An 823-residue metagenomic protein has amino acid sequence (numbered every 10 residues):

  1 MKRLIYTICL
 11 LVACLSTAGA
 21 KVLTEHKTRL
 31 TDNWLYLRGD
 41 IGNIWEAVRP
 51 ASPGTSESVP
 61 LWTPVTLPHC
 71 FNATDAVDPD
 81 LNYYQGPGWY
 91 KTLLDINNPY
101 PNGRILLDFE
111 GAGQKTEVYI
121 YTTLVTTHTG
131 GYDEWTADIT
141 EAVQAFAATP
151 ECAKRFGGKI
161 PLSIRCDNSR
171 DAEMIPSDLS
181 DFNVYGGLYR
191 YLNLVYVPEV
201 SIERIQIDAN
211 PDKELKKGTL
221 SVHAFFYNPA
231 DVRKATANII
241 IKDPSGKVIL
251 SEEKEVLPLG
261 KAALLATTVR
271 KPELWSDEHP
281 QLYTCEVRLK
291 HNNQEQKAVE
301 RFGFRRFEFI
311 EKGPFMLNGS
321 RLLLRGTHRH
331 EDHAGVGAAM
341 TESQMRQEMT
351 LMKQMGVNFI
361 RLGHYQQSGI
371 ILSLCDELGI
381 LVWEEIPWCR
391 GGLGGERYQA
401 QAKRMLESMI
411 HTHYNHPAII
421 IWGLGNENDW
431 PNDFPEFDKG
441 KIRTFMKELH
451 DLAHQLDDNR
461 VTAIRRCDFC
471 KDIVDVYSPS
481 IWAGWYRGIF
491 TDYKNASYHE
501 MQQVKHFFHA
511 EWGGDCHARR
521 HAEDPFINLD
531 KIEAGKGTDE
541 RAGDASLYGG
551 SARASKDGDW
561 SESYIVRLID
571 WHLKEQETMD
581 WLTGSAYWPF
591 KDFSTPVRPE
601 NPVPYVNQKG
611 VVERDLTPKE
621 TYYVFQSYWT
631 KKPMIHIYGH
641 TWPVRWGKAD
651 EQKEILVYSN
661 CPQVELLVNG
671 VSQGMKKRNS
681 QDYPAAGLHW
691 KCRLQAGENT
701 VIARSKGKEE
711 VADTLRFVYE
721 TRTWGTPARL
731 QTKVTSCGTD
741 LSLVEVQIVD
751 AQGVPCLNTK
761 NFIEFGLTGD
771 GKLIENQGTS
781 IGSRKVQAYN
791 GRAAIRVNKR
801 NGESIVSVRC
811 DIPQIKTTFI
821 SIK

Functional and structural regions predicted by a protein language model:
K21-D108, A172-L179, Y185-L188, K591 (+1 more regions): Extended carbohydrate-recognition surfaces in non-catalytic/accessory domains of CAZymes and lectin-like proteins
L37-D40, Q85-E203, P229, P244 (+5 more regions): Accessory beta-strand-rich segments of carbohydrate-active enzymes
P68-I96, Y100-F109, G113-T126, V195-Q206 (+6 more regions): Active-site-adjacent substrate/metal-binding segments within catalytic domains of carbohydrate-active enzymes
K154-G157, H223-I310: Extended acidic/polar, glycine-enriched regions that form or flank non-catalytic beta-rich accessory modules
V222-F226, I655-S659, T732-K733, D740-L757 (+2 more regions): Beta-strand-rich structural segments
H223, M349-M352, F359-F625, K632-W646 (+2 more regions): Substrate-binding/catalytic cleft of secreted carbohydrate-active enzymes, primarily glycoside hydrolases
R233-N238, E278-T284, Q652, N660 (+3 more regions): Short flexible loop/turn segments that cap and initiate beta-strands
E253, K297-F302, E709-R722, Q814-K823: Edge beta-strands of extracellular beta-sandwich domains
